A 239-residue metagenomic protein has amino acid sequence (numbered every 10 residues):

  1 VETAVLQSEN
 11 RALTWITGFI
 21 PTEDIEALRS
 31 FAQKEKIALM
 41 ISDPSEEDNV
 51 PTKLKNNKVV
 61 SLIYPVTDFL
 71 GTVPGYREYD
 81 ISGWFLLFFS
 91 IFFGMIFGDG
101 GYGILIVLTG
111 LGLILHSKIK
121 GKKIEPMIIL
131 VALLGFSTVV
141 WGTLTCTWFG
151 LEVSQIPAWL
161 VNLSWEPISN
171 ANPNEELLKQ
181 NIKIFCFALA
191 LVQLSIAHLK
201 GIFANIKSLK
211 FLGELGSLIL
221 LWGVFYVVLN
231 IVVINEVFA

Functional and structural regions predicted by a protein language model:
V1-L28: Coiled-coil termination/hinge junctions
E26-A239: Conserved, carboxylate-rich catalytic/transport cores that coordinate ions
